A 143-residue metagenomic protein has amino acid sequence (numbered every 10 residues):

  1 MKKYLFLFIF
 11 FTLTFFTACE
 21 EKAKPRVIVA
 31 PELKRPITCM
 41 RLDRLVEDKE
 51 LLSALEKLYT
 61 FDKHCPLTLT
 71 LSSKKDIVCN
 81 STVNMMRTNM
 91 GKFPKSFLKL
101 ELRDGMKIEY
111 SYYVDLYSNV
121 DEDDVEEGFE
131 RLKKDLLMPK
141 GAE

Functional and structural regions predicted by a protein language model:
M1-C19: Sec-dependent bacterial lipoprotein signal peptides
L13-P36: Bacterial Sec signal peptide processing site at the extreme N-terminus
E32-R44, K107-D115: Acidic/histidine-rich, surface-exposed loop or edge segments in extracytoplasmic proteins
T38-T70: Post-signal-peptide N-terminal segment of Sec-exported extracytoplasmic proteins
E47, K75-I77, Y117-N119: Solvent-exposed loop/turn segments at secondary-structure junctions within structured extracellular/periplasmic domains
K57-D104, Y113: Surface-exposed short loop/turn segments
E109, V114-E143: C-terminal partner/receptor-binding element of secreted or periplasmic proteins
